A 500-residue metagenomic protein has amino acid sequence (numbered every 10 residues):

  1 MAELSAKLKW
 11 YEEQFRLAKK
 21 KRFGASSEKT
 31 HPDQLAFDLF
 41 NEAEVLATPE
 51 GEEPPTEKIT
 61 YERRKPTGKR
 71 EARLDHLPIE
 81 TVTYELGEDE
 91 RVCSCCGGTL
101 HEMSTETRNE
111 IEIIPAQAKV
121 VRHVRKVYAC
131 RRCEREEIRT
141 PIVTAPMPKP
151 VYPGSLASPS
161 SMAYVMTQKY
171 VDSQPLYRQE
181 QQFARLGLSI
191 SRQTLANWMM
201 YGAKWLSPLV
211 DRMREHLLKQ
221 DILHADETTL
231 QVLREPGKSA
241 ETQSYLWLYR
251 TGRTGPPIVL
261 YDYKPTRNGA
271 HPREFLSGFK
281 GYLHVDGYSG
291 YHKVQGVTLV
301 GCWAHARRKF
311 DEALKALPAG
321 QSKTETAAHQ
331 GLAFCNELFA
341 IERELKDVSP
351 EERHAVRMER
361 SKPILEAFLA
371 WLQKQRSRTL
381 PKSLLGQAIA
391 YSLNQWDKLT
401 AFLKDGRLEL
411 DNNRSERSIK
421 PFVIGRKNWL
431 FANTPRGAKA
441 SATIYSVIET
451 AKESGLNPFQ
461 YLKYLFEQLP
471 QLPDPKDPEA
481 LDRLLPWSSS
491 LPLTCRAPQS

Functional and structural regions predicted by a protein language model:
M1-L156, H224-A225, Q231, T251 (+4 more regions): Short, flexible loop/hinge motifs at secondary-structure junctions
K69, E90-R91, H101, R125-S500: Catalytic center-proximal scaffold of phosphoryl-transfer enzymes
